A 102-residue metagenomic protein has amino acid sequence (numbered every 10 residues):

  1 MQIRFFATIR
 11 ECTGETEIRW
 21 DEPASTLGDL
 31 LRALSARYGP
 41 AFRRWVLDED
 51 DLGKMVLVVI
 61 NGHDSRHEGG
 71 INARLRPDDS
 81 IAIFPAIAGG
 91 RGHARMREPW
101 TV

Functional and structural regions predicted by a protein language model:
M1-V102: Ubiquitin-like/PB1-type beta-grasp interaction modules and other compact soluble beta-rich domains
